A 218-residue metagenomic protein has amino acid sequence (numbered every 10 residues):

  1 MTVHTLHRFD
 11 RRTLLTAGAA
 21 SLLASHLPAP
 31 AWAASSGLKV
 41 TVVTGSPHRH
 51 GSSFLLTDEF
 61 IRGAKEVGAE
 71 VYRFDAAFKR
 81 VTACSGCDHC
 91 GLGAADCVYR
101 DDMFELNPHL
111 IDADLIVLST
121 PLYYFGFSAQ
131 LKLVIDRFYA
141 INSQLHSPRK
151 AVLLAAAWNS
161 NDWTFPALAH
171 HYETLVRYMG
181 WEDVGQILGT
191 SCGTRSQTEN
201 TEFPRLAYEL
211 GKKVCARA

Functional and structural regions predicted by a protein language model:
T2-S21: N-terminal secretory signal peptides and thylakoid transit peptides that target proteins across membranes
T5, L55, D101, P166-A167: Residue-level recognition of alpha-helix initiation/capping sites
T16-S119, F125-I141, Q197, T201-A218: N-terminal beta1-alpha1-beta2 submodule of the flavodoxin-like/Rossmannoid cofactor-binding fold
V43-T44, S119, L153-A157, I187-L188: Short beta-strands and strand-loop turn motifs
E70-R73, E182-G189: Short beta-strand elements in bilobed, periplasmic/extracellular small-molecule ligand-binding domains
D75-K79, K150, G189: A short, structured active-site edge motif that brings together acidic residues
H146-G185: Short, glycine-/small-residue-rich phosphate/pyrophosphate-handling segment
C192-S196: A short acidic, helix-capping loop that chelates divalent metal ions and anchors anionic groups
